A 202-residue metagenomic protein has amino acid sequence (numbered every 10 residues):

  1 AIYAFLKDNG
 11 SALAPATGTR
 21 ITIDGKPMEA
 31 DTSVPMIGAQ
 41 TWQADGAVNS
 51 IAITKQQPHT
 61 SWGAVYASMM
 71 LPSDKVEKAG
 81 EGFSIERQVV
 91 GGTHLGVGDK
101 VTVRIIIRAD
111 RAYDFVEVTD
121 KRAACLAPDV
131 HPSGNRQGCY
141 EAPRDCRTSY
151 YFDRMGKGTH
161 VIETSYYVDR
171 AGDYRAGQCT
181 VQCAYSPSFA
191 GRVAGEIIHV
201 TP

Functional and structural regions predicted by a protein language model:
I2-P202: Long, domain-scale non-catalytic interaction/scaffolding regions in large secretory-pathway and trafficking proteins
